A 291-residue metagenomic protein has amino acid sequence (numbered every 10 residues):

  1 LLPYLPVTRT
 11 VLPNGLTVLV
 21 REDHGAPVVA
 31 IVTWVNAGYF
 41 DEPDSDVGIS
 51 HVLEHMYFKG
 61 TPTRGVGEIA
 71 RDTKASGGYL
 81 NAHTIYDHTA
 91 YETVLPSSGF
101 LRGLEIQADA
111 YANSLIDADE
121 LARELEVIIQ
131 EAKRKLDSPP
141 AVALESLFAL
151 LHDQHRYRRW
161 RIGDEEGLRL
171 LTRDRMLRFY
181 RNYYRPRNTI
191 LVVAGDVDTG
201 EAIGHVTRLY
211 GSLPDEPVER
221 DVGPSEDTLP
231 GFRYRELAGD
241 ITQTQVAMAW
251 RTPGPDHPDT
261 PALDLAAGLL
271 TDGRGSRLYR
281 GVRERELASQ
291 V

Functional and structural regions predicted by a protein language model:
L1-P27: N- or domain-start disorder-to-order transition segments that initiate the globular core
G15, D23-T73, P258-L270, R280: Active/ligand-binding-proximal structured segments within catalytic/core domains that scaffold catalytic residues
G15, T33, H51, T73 (+9 more regions): Buried hydrophobic packing residues in well-ordered domains
D23-G25, N36-G38, T61-P62, P96-S98 (+3 more regions): Solvent-exposed coil/turn segments that connect beta secondary-structure elements in extracytoplasmic/periplasmic
H24-G25, I49, A82-Y86, Y157-W160 (+2 more regions): Short, flexible turn/loop "capping" segments at secondary-structure junctions
V35, T61-P62, E68-F179, P224-E226 (+1 more regions): Acidic/histidine-enriched segments that form metal/cofactor-coordinating and catalytic pocket/exosite environments
D153, Y157, R161, E166 (+2 more regions): An aromatic/glycine/proline-enriched structural segment found at the starts of mature extracellular/organellar domains
A247-R251, L270-V291: A structural supersecondary motif
